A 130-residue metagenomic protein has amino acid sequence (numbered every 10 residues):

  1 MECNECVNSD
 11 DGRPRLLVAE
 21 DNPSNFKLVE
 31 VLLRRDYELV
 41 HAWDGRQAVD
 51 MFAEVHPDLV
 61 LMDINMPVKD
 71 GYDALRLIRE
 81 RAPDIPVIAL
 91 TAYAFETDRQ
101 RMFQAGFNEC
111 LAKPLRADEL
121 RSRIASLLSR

Functional and structural regions predicted by a protein language model:
N22-H41: Two-component/phosphorelay signaling modules centered on CheY-like receiver
Y37, A53-V55, L77-I85, A105: Conserved phosphotransfer cores of two-component systems
H41-L59, E80, Q100: Acidic, metal-coordinating helix/loop segments flanking the phosphotransfer/catalytic sites of two-component signaling
M66: Receiver (REC) domain active-site loop signature in two-component systems and cognate sites in sensor histidine kinases
L115-I124: C-terminal output helix
